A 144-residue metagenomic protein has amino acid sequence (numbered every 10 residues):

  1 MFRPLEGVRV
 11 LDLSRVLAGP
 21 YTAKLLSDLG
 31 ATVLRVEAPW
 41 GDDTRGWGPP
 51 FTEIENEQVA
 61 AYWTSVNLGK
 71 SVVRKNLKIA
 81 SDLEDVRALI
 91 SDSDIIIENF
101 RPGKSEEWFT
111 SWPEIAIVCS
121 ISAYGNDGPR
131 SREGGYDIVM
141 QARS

Functional and structural regions predicted by a protein language model:
M1-S144: N-terminal helix-loop segment corresponding to the beta1-alpha1 unit of nucleotide/adenylate-binding folds
